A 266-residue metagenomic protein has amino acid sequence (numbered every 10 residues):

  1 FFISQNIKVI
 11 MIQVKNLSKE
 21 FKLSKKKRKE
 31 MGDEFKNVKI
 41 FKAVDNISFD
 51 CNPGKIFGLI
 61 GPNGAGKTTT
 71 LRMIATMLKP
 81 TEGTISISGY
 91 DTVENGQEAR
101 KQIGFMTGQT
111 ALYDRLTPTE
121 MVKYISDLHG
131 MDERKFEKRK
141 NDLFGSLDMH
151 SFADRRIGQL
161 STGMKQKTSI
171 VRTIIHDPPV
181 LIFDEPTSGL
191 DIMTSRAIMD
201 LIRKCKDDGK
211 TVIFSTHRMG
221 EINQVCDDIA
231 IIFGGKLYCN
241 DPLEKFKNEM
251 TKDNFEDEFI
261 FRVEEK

Functional and structural regions predicted by a protein language model:
K29, K123, D127, R134-F152: Conserved ABC ATPase "signature" region
G83-E94, E98-A99: Conserved ABC transporter NBD signature motif
R156-L160: Conserved ABC ATPase signature
L181-D184: Catalytic Walker B motif of ABC-type/P-loop ATPase nucleotide-binding domains
R196-D208: Helical segment within the ABC ATPase nucleotide-binding domain
N240-D241: ABC ATPase "signature
